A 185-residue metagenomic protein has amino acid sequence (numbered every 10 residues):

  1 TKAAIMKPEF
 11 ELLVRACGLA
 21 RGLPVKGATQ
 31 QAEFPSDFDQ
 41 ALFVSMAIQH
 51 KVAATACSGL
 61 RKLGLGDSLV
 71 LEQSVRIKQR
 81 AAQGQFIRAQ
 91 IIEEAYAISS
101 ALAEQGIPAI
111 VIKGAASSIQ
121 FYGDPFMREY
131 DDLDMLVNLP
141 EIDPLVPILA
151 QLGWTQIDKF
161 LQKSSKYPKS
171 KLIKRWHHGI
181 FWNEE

Functional and structural regions predicted by a protein language model:
K2-R21: Charged, compositionally biased N-terminal leader segments and the immediate start of the first structured element
K7-P8, R21, Q30, F34-K113: Helical scaffold of the NTase/Pol beta-like nucleotidyltransferase catalytic core
L60, A115, L161-K163: Residue-level "edge-of-site" marker
I87, I91, A95-A97, A150-E185: Conserved catalytic core of two-metal-ion nucleotidyltransferases
Y96-Q151, Q156-K159: Active-site nucleotide-donor binding segment shared across nucleotidyl transfer reactions
